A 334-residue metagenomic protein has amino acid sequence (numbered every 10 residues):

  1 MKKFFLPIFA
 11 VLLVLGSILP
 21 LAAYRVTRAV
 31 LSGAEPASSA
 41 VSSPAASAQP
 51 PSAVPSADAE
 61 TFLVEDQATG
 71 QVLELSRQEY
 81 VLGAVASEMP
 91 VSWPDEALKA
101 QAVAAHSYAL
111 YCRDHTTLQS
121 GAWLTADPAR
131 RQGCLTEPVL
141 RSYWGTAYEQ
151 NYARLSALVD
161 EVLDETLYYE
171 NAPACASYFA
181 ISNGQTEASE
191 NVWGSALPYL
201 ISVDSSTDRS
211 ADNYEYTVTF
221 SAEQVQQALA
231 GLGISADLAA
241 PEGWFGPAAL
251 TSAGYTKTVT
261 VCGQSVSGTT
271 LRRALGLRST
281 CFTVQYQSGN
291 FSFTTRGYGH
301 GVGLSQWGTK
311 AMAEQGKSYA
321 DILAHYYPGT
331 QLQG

Functional and structural regions predicted by a protein language model:
M1-G334: Conserved, single-site charged/polar hotspot
